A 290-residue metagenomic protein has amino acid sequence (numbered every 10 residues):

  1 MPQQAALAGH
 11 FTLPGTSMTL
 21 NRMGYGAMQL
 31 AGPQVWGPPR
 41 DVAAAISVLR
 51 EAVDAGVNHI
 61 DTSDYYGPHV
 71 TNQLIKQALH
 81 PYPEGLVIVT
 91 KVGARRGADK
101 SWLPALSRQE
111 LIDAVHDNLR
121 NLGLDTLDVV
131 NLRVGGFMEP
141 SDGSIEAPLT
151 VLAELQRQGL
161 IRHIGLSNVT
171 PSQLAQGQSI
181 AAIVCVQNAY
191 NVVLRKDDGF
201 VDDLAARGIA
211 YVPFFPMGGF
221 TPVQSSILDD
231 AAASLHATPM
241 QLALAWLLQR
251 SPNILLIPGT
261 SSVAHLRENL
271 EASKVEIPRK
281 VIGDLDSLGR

Functional and structural regions predicted by a protein language model:
M1-L86: N-terminal binding-site loop/beta-alpha segment at the start of enzyme catalytic domains that lines or forms
Q3, L7-H10, G135-R290: Beta/alpha (TIM)-barrel catalytic core signal, keyed to glycine-rich beta->alpha loops juxtaposed to Asp/Glu that bind
T19-M23, G56-N58, P83-L86, L124-D128 (+4 more regions): Short, well-ordered coil/turn segments that N-cap beta-strands
L30-A43, A98-Q109, M138-S141: Active-site mouth loops of central-metabolism enzymes
P38-A52, L106-N121, T170-L174: Short, acidic/polar
H59-D64, V89, T126-L132, G165-L166: Short beta-strand segments at enzyme active-site cores
G85-A98: A short, structured active-site edge motif that brings together acidic residues
L119-E139: Active-site groove signature of glycoside hydrolases
